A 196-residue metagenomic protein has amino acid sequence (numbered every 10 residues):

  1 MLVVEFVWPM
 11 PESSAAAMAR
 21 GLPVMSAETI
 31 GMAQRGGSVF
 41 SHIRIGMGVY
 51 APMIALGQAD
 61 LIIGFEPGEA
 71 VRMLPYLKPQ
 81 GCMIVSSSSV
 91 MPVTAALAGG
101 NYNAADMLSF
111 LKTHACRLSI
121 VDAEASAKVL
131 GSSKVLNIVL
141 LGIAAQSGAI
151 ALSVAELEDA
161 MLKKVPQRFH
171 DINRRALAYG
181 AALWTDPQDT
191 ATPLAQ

Functional and structural regions predicted by a protein language model:
M1-Q196: Active-site cofactor/cluster-binding pocket
